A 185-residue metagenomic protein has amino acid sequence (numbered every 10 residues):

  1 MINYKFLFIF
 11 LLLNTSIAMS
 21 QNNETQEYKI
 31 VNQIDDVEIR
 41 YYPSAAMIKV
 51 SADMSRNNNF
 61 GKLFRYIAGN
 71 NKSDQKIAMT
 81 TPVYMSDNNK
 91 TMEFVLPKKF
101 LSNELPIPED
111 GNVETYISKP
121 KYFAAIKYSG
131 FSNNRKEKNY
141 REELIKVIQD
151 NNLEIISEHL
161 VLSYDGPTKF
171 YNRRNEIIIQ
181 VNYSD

Functional and structural regions predicted by a protein language model:
I2-Y4, S16-D185: A solvent-exposed interaction/effector surface
L7-T15: Bacterial N-terminal signal peptides
